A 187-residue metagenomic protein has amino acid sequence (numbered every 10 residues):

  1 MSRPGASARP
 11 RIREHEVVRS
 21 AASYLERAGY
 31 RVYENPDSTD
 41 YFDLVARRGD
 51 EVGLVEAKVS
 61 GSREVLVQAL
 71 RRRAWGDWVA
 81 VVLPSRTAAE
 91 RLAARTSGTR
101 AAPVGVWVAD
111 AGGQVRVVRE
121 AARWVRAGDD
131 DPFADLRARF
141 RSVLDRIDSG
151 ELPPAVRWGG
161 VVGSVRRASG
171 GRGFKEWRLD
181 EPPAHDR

Functional and structural regions predicted by a protein language model:
M1-H15, A69-S85, R119: Long, low-complexity, intrinsically disordered polar/charged segments
M1-Y41, R47-G49, R100-V104, Q114: Acidic-basic catalytic patches of nuclease active cores, encompassing PD-(D/E)XK and other metal-cofactor nuclease
A21, L44-G61, R71, A80-V81: Conserved catalytic cores of phosphodiester-cleaving nucleases, focusing on short active-site segments
V45-R48, L92-A94, R119-A121: Short secondary-structure transition/capping segments
V59-G112: Catalytic cores of nucleic-acid endonucleases
G98-R187: Non-catalytic C-terminal interaction segments of nucleic acid-processing enzymes
